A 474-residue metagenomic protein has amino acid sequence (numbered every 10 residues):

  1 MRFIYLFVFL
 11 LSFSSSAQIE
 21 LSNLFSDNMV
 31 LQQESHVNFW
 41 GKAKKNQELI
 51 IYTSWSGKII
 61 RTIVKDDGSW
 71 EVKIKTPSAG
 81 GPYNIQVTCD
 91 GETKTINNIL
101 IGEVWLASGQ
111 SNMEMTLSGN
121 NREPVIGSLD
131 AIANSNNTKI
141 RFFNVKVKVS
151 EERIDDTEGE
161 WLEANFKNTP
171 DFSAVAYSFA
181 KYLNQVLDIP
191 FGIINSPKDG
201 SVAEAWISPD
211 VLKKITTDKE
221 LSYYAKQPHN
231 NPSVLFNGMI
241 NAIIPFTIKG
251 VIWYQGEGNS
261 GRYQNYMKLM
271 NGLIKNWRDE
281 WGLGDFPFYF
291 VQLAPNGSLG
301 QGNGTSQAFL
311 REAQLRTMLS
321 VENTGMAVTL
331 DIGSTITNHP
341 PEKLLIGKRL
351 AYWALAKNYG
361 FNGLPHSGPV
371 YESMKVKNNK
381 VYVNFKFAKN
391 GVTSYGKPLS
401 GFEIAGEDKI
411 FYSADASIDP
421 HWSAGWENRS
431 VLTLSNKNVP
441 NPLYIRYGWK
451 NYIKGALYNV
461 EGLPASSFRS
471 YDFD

Functional and structural regions predicted by a protein language model:
M1-E20: Bacterial Sec-dependent N-terminal signal peptides
Q18-D474: Cell-envelope and extracellular/periplasmic
